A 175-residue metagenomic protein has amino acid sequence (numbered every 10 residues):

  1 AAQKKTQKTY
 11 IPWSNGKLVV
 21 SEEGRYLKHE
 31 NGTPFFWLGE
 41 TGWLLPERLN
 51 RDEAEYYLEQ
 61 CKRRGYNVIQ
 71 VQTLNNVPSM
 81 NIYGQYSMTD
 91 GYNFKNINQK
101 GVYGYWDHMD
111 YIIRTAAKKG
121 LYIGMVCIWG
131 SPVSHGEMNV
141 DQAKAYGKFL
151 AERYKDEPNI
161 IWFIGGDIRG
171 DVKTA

Functional and structural regions predicted by a protein language model:
A1-T6: Bacterial Sec-dependent N-terminal signal peptides
Y10-A175: Active-site mouth of glycoside hydrolases
